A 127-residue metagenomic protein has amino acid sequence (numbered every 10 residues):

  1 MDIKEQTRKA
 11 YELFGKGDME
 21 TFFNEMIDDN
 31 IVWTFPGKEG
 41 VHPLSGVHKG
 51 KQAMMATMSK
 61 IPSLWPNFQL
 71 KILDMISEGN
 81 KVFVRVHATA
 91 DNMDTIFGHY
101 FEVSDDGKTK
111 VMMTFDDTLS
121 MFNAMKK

Functional and structural regions predicted by a protein language model:
M1-K127: C-terminal and inter-domain tail/linker signature
